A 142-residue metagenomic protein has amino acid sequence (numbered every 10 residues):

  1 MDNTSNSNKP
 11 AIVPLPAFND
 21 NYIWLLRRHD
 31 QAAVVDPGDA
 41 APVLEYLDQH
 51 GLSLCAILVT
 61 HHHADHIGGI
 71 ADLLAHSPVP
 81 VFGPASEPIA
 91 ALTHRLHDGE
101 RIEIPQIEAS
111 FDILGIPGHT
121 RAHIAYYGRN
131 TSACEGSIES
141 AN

Functional and structural regions predicted by a protein language model:
M1-T4, V81-G83: Intrinsically disordered, low-complexity boundary segments flanking structured domains
D2-L52, Y126-N142: Conserved beta-strand hairpin/beta-sheet module of binuclear metal-dependent hydrolase folds, prominently
V13, W24, H94, E100-I102 (+1 more regions): Residue-level detector of beta-strand structural context in well-folded domains
F18-N19, A32, D39-L114, N130: Active-site HxH/HxHxD metal-binding segment of metal-dependent hydrolases
D39, G69-I70, H119, H123 (+1 more regions): Gly/Ser/Thr-rich helix-start
L58-H61, I116, T120, C134-E135 (+1 more regions): Ser/Thr-glycine-rich phosphate-binding loops at phosphate-binding pockets of nucleotides, nucleotide cofactors
